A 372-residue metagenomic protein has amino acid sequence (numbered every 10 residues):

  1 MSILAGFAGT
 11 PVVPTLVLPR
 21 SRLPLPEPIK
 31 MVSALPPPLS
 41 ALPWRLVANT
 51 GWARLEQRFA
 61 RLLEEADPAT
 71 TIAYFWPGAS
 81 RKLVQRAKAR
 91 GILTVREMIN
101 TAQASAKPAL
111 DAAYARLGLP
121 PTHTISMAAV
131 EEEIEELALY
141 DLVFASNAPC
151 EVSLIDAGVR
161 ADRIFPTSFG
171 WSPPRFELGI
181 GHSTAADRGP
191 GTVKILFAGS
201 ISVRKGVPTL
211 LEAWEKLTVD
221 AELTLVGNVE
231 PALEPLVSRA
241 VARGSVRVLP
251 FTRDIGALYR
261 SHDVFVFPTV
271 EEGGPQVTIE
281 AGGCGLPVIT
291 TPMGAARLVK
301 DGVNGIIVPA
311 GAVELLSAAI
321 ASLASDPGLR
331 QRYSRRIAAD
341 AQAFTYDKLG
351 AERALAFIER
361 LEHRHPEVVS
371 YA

Functional and structural regions predicted by a protein language model:
P37-R45, T94-E131: Acceptor-binding helix/loop patch of EC 2.4 sugar-transfer enzymes, predominantly nucleotide-sugar-dependent
L137, F251-T252, A257-H262: Short alpha-helical donor nucleotide-sugar binding micro-motif in glycosyltransferases
P174, S183-K205, L211-K216: Conserved donor-binding/catalytic core segment of Leloir-type glycosyltransferases
A198, E222-P235: Glycosyltransferase donor-sugar binding loop
E234-T252: Nucleotide-activated donor-binding/catalytic signature segment of Leloir-type glycosyltransferases, i.e., the conserved
V270: Aromatic "clamp/platform" in nucleotide-sugar-dependent glycosyltransferases that forms part of the donor/acceptor
P287-T290: Short hydrophobic beta-strand element within catalytic cores of glycosyltransferases and related nucleotide-activated
D301-G302, I306-V313, A321-P327: Conserved acidic donor-binding segment of nucleotide-sugar-dependent glycosyltransferases
